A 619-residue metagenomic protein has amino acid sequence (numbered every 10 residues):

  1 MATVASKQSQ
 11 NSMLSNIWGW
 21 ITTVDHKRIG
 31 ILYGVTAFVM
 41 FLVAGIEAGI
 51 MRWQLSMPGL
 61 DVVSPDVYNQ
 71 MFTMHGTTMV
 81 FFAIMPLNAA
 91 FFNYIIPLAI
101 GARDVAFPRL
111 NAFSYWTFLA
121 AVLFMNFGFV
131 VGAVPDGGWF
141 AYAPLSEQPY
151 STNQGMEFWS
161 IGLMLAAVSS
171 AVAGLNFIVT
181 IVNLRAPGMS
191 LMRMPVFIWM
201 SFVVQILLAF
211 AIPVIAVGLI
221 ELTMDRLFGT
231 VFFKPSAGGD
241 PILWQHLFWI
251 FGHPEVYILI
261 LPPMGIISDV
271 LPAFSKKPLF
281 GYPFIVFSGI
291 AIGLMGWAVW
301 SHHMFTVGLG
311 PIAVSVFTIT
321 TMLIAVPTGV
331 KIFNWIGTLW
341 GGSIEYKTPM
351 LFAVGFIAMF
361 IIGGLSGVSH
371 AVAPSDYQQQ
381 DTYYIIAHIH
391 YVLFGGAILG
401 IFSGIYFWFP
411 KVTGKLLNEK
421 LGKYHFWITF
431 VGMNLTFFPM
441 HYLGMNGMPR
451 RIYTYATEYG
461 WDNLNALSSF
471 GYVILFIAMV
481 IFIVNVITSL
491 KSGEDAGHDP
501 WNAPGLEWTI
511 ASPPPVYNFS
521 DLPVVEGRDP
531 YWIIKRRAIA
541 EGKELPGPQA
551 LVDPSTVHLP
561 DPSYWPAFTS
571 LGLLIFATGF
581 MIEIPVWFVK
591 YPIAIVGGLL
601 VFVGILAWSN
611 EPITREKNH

Functional and structural regions predicted by a protein language model:
A2-H619: Membrane-embedded and interfacial regions of multi-pass energy-transducing membrane proteins
